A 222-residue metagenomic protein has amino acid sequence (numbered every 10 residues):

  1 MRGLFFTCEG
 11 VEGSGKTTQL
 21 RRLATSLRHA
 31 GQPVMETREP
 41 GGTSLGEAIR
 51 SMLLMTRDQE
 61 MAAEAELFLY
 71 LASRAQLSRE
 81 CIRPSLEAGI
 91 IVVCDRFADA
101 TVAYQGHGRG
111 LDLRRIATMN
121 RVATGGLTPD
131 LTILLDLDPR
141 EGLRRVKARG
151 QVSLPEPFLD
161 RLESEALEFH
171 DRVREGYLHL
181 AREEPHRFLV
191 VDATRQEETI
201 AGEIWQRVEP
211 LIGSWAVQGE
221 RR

Functional and structural regions predicted by a protein language model:
M1-R2: Phosphate-binding P-loop
F6-C8: Hydrophobic anchor at the beta1->P-loop junction of P-loop NTPases
V11: P-loop (Walker A) phosphate-binding loop of NTP-binding proteins
K16: Conserved lysine of the Walker
Q19: Hydrophobic positions on the alpha1 helix immediately C-terminal to the Walker A/P-loop
R22-A24, R140-R222: NTP-dependent small-molecule kinase module
A30-T124: ATP-dependent small-molecule kinase phosphotransfer cores that center on conserved nucleotide phosphate-binding segments
C94-R96, G125-V146: Conserved phosphate-donor/acceptor-positioning beta-strand/loop module used by diverse small-molecule
